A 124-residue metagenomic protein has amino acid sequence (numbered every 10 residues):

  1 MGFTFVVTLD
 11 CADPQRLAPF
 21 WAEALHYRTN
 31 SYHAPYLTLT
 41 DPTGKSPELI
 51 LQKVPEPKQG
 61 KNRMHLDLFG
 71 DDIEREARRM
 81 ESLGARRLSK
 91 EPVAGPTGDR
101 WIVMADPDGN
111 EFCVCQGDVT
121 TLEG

Functional and structural regions predicted by a protein language model:
G2-L9, S31, T38-T40, P47-L51 (+1 more regions): Vicinal oxygen chelate
T4, K61-L66: Eukaryotic phosphotyrosine signaling hubs
T8-D10, D67-F69: Short hydrophobic/aromatic beta-strand micro-patches that form the beta-sheet surface supporting nucleotide- or nucleic
D13-P14, D71-I73: Helix N-cap motif at beta-to-alpha junctions
D13-R28, M80-S82: Amphipathic alpha-helical segments
Y36-T38, D67: Catalytic beta/alpha-barrel core
L51-Q52, E56, G60: A charge-rich, low-complexity, intrinsically flexible signal that marks solvent-exposed coils, linkers, repeats
E74-R79: Short amphipathic alpha-helices within nucleic acid-binding modules
